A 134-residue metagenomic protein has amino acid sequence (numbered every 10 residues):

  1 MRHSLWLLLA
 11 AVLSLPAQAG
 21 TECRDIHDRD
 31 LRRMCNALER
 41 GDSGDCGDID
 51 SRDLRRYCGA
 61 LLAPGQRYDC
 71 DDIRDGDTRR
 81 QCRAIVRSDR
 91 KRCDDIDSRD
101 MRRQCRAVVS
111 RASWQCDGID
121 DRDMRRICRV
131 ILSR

Functional and structural regions predicted by a protein language model:
S4-S14: Bacterial N-terminal signal peptides
A19-R134: Non-catalytic tandem-repeat scaffold regions and their flanking low-complexity/translocation tails
